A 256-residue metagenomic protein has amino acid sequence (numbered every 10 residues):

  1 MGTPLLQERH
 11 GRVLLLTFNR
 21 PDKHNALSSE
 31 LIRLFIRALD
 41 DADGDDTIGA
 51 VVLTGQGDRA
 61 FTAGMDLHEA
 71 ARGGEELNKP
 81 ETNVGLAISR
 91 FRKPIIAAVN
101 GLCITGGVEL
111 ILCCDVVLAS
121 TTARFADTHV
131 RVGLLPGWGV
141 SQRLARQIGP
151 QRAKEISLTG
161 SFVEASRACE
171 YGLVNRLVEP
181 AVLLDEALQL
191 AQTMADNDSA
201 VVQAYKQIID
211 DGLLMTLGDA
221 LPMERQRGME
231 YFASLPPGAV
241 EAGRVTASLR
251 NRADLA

Functional and structural regions predicted by a protein language model:
M1-G11, D58, G160-A165, D185 (+1 more regions): C-terminal alpha-helix plus adjacent terminal tail
M1-Q56: Conserved CoA-thioester-binding segment of acyl-CoA-metabolizing enzymes
P4, R33, G55-R90, C103 (+2 more regions): Glycine- (often His-adjacent) and acidic-residue-rich active-site loop that binds/positions the CoA thioester
L5, D41, S89-A200: Crotonase-fold acyl-CoA enzyme core
L16, R20, L34-F35, L53 (+6 more regions): Terminal peptide-recognition signature
D22, D46, G160-S161, G172 (+1 more regions): Structural motif
L31-F35, P80, L183, E224: Hydrophobic alpha-helical membrane-association signature
L39, F61, F125, S248-R250: Conserved hydrophobic/aromatic "anchor" residues that stabilize well-ordered secondary structure elements
